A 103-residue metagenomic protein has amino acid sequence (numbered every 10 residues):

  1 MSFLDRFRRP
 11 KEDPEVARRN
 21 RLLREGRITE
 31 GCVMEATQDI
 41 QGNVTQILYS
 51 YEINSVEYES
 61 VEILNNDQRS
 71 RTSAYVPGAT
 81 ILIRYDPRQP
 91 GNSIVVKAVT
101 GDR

Functional and structural regions predicted by a protein language model:
M1-R103: Oxidizing extracytosolic/periplasmic lumen-facing domains of membrane-embedded or membrane-associated proteins
